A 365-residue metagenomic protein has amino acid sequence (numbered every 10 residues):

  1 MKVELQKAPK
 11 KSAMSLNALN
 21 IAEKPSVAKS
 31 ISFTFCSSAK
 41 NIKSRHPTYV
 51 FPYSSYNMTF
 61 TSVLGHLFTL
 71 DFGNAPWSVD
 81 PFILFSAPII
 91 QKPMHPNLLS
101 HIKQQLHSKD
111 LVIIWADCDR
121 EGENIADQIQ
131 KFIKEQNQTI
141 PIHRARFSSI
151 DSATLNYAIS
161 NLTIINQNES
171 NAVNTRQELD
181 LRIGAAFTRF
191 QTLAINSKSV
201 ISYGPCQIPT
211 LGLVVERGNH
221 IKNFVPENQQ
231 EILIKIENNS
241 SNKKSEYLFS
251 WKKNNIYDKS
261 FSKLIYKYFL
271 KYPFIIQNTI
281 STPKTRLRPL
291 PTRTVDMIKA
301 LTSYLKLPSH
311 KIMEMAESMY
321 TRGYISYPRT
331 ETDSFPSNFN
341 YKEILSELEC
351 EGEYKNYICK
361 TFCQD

Functional and structural regions predicted by a protein language model:
M1-Q177, I183: Intrinsically disordered, low-complexity regulatory segments
L16-N17, A116-D119, S197-V200, S281-P289 (+2 more regions): Conserved short loop/turn motifs at secondary-structure junctions
V27, I164, N168-E169, L181-T192 (+7 more regions): Intrinsically disordered or highly flexible coil/loop and linker segments, enriched in small and charged/polar residues
F33, S55-P93, K103-Q104, I201-T321 (+1 more regions): Long, highly charged, low-complexity internal segments
F35-A39, I133-N137, A186, F190 (+3 more regions): A generic secondary-structure signal for well-formed alpha-helical elements
M94, H107, A145, S149-I236 (+1 more regions): C-terminal or mid-to-C-terminal helical accessory/interaction module adjacent to the motor/catalytic core
N166-E169, D180-G184, M315, R322-D365: Extended, highly charged linker/hinge segments and catalytic-adjacent loops that couple domains and form adaptable
